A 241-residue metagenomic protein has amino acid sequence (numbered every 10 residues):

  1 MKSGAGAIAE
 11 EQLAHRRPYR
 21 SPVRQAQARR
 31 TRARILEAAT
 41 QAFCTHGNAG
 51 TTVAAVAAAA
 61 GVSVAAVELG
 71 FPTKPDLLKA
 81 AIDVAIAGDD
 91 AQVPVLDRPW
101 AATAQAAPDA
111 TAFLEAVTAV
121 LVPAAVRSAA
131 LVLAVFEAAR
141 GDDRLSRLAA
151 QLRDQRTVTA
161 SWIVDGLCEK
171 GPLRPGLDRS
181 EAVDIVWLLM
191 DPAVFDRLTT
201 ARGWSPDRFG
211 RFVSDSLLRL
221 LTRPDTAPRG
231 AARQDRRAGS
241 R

Functional and structural regions predicted by a protein language model:
M1-R30, D97, P228-R241: N-terminal intrinsically disordered/low-complexity leader segments
R34, A38, A42-D76, A80: Helix-turn-helix
N48, F71, E137-D142, P192: Short helix-capping/turn signature of helix-turn-helix
G70, A80-A81, I163, F212: Residues in the recognition helix of alpha-helical DNA-binding motifs
K74-D76, A80, A91-V126, V183: Hydrophobic alpha-helical connector segments
A119-F136, D143-K170, S180-D184, D215-L218: Amphipathic alpha-helical packing segments from all-alpha helical-bundle domains
C168-S216, P224-R233, R237, R241: Hydrophobic/aromatic-rich alpha-helical bundle segments in the mid-to-C-terminal region
